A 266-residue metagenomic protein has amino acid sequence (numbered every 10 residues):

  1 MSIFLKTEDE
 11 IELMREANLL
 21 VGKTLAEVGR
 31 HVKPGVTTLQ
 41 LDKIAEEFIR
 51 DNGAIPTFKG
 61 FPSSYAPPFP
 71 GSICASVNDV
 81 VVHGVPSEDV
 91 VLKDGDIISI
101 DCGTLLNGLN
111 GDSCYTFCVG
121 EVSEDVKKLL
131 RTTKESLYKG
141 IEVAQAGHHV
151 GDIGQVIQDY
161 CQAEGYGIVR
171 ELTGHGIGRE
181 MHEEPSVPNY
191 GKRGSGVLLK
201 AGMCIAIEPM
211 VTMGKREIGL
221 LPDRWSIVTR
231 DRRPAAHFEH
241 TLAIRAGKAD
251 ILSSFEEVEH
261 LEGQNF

Functional and structural regions predicted by a protein language model:
M1-F266: Active-site neighborhoods and metal-handling regions in enzymes and metal-associated proteins
